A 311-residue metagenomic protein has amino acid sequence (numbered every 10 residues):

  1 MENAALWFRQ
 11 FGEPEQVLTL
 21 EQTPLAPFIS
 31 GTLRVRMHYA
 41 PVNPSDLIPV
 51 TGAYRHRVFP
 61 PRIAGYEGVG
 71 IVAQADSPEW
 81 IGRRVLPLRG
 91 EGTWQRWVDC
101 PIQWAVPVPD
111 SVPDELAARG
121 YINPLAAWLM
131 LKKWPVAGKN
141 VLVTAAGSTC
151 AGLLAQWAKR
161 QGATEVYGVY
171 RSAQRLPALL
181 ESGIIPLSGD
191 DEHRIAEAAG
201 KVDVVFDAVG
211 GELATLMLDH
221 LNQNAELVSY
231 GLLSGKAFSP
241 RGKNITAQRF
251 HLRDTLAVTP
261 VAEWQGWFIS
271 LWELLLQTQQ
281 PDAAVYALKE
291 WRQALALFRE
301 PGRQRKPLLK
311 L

Functional and structural regions predicted by a protein language model:
P24-V42, T51-G92: Glycine-rich beta-strand-centered segment in the early N-terminal region that forms part of a ligand/cofactor-binding
R84-A146: NAD(P)H dinucleotide-binding glycine-rich loop of Rossmann-like/cofactor-binding domains, especially the beta1-alpha1
G120-G189: Mid-domain Rossmann-like dinucleotide-binding core that forms the NAD(H)/NADP(H) cofactor-binding site
V169-A173, A208, G231: N-terminal Rossmann-fold cofactor-binding loop
I185-E192, V285-E290: Short acidic-hydrophobic, aromatic-tinged amphipathic segments that line or gate anion-handling sites
D191-G200: Short amphipathic alpha-helix with an adjacent loop that forms part of the alpha/beta core around
E212-L274: Glycine-rich phosphate-binding loop and adjacent beta-alpha segment of Rossmann(oid) nucleotide-cofactor-binding
T259-L311: C-terminal hydrophobic helical "lid"/dimerization subdomain of Rossmann-like NAD(P)H-dependent oxidoreductases
